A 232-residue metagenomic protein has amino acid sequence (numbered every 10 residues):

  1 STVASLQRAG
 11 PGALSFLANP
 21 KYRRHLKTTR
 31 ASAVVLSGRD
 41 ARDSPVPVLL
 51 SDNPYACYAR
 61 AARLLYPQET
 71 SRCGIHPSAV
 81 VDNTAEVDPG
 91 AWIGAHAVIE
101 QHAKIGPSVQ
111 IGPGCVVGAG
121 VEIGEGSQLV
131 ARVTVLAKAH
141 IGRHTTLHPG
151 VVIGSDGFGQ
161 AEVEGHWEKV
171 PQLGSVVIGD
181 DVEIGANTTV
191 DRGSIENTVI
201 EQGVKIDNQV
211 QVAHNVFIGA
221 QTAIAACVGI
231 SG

Functional and structural regions predicted by a protein language model:
S1-S78, G126, A139, H144 (+3 more regions): Terminal amphipathic alpha-helical/low-complexity segments used for targeting or macromolecular assembly
F16, G74-G232: Structural signal for interior beta-strand "rungs" in well-ordered beta-sheet cores of soluble enzyme domains
